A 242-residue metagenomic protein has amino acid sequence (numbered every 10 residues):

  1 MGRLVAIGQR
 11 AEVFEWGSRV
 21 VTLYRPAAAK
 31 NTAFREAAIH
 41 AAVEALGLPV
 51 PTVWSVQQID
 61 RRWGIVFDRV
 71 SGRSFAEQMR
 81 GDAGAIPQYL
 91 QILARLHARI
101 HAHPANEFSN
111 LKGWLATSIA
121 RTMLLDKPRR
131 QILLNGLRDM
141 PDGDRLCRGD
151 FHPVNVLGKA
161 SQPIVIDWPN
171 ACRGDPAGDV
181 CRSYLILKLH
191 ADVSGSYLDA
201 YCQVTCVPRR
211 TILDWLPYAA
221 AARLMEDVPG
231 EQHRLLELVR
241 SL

Functional and structural regions predicted by a protein language model:
L4-F34: ATP-binding glycine-rich loop module of kinase domains
E12-E15, L134-G178: Active-site acidic catalytic loop and adjacent metal/ATP-binding pocket of ATP-dependent phosphoryl transfer enzymes
N31-L46: The N-lobe alphaC helix and its flanking beta3-alphaC-beta4 segment of protein kinase-like domains, centered on
E44-S55: Conserved HxN/HPN-centered segment at the entrance to the catalytic loop of eukaryotic protein kinase-like domains
D60-S74: Conserved short submotifs of the Hanks-type protein kinase catalytic core that shape the nucleotide-binding pocket
G72, D175, R182-L242: Helix-rich C-terminal or lid/interface subdomains of diverse kinases
A83-G113: Internal "kinase-insert"/substrate-recognition segments embedded within catalytic cores of ATP-dependent enzymes
A102-G149, K159: An alpha-helical support segment within catalytic cores of ATP-dependent transferases
